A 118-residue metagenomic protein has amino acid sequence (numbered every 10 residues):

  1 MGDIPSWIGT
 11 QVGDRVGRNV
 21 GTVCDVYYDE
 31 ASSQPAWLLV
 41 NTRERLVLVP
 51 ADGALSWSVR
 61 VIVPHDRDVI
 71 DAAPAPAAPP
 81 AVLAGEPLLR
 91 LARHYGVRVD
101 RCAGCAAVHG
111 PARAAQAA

Functional and structural regions predicted by a protein language model:
M1-A118: Peripheral interaction segments used for macromolecular assembly
